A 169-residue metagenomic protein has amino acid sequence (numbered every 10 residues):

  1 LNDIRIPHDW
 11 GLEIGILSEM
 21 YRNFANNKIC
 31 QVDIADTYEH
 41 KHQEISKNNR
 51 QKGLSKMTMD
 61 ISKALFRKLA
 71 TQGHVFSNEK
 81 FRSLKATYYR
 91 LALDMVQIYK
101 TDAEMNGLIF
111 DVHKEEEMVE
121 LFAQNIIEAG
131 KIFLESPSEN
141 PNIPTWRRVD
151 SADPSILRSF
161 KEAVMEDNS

Functional and structural regions predicted by a protein language model:
L1-D3: Conserved nucleotide-sugar donor-binding and metal-coordinating catalytic region shared by glycosyltransferases
H8, L17-T37: Catalytic donor-sugar/metal-binding loop of nucleotide-sugar-dependent glycosyltransferases
Y38-E39, Q43-S169: Terminal low-complexity segments of carbohydrate-biosynthetic enzymes
